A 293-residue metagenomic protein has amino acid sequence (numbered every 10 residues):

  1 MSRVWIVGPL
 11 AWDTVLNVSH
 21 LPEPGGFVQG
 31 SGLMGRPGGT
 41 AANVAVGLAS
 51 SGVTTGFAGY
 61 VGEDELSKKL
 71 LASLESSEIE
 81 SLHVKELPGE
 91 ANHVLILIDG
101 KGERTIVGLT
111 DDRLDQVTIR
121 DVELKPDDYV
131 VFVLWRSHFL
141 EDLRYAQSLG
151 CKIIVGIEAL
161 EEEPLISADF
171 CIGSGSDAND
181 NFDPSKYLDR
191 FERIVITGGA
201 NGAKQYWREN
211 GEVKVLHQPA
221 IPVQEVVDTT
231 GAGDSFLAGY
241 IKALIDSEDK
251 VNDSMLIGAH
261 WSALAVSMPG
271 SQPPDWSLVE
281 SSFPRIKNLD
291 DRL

Functional and structural regions predicted by a protein language model:
M1-A58, R292-L293: Glycine-rich phosphate/adenosyl-contacting loop at the front of the ribokinase-like
W5, V131, I153-G156, I172 (+1 more regions): Structural detector of well-ordered beta-strand residues that form the stable sheet scaffold of enzyme domains
F27, G35, S50-Y129, S282-L293: Conserved N-terminal subdomain of the carbohydrate kinase-like
S50, I221-L293: Conserved post-catalytic alpha-helical subdomain immediately downstream of the catalytic base and nucleotide-binding
V122-K125, E141-A146, L160-A168, P184-L188 (+1 more regions): Short loop/helix-cap segments at secondary-structure boundaries that form the rim of catalytic
R136-H138, G156-E163, G175-D180, G198-N201: Short, polar loop motifs at secondary-structure junctions
A146-I154: Short beta-strand/loop segments at the ligand-binding rim of alpha/beta enzyme cores
F170-D177, P184-E225: Conserved phosphate-donor
